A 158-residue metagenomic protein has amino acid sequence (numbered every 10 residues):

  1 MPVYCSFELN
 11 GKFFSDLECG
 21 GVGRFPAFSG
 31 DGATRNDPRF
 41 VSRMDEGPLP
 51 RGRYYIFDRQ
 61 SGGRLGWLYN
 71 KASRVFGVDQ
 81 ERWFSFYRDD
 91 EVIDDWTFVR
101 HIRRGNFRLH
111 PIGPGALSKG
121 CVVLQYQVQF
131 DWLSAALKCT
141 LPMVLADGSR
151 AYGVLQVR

Functional and structural regions predicted by a protein language model:
M1-S118, V128-R158: Cell wall/extracellular polymer interaction/catalysis modules
C121: Short cysteine clusters
L124: Short beta-strand-to-turn element immediately C-terminal to the catalytic PLP-Schiff-base lysine in fold type I
